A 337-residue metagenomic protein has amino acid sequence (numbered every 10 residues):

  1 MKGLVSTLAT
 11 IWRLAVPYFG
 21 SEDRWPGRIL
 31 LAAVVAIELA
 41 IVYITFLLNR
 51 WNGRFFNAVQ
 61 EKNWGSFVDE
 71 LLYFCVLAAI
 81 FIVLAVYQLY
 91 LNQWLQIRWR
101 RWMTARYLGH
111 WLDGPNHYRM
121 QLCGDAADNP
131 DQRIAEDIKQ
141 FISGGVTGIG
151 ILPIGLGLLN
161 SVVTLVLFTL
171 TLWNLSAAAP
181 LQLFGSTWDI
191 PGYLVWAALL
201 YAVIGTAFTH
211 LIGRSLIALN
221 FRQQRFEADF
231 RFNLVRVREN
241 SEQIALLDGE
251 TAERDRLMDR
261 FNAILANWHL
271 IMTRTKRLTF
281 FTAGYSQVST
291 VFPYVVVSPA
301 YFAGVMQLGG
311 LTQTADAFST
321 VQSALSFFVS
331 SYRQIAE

Functional and structural regions predicted by a protein language model:
M1-T45, R54-F74, Q88, N92 (+5 more regions): Membrane-integrated ABC transporters
I11, L48, N52, Q88 (+6 more regions): Hydrophobic/aromatic residues in alpha-helical transmembrane segments
A33-A36, A40, N49, I80 (+4 more regions): A hydrophobic transmembrane-helix motif
Y90-W94, R98, A207-Q223, A300-A303 (+1 more regions): Cytoplasmic juxtamembrane "membrane-exit" helices immediately C-terminal to transmembrane segments
L95-N116: Membrane-interface amphipathic/juxtamembrane segments adjacent to transmembrane helices
G213, I217, A228, A245-G249 (+4 more regions): Cytosolic ends of transmembrane helices, especially the final helix of ABC transmembrane type-1 domains
S215, L219-M272: Loop segments that connect adjacent transmembrane helices in multi-pass transporters
